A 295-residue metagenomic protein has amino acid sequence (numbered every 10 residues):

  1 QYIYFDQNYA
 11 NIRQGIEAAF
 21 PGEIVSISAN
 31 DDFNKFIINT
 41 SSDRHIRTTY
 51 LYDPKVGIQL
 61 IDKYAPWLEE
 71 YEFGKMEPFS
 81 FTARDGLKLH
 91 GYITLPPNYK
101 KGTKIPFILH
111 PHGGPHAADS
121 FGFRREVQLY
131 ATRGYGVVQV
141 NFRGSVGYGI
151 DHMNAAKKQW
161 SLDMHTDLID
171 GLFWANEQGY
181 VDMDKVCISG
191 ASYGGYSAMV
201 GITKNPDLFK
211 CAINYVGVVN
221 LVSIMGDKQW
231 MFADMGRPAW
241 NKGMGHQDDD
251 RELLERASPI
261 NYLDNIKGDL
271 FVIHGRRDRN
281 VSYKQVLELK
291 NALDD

Functional and structural regions predicted by a protein language model:
Y2-K100, R125-Q128, T132: Non-catalytic accessory segments flanking enzyme active sites
N30, D43, G102, Q178-Y180 (+1 more regions): Alpha-helix termination/capping residues and helix-transition junctions
S41, H110-G114, S192, G275: Glycine-rich His-Gly loop
I46-R47, A118-D119, V222, V281: Glycine/Thr-rich phosphate-binding loops of Rossmann-like dinucleotide-binding domains
T49, F81, G91, L109 (+5 more regions): Conserved hydrophobic/aromatic pocket- or pore-lining residues that grip, position, or stack substrates in active sites
K75, L87, I105, D182-D184 (+1 more regions): Exposed loop/turn and edge beta-strand positions of beta-sandwich/beta-sheet ligand-binding modules
Y99-I105, H110-G149: Short substrate-entry loop that stabilizes the transition state in hydrolases
V140-D295: Active-site-proximal cap/loop segments of hydrolase catalytic domains
